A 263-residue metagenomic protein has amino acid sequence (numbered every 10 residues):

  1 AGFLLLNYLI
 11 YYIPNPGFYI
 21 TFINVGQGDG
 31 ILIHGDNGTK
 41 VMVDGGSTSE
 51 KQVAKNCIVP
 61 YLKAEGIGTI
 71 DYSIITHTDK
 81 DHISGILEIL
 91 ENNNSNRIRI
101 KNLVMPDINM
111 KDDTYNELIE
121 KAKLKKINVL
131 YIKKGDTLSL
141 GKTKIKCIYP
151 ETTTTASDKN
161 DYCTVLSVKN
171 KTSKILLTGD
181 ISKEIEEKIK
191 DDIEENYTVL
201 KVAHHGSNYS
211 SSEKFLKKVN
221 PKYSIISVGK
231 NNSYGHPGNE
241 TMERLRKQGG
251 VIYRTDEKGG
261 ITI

Functional and structural regions predicted by a protein language model:
A1-I263: Non-globular, low-confidence helical/coil segments that flank catalytic cores
